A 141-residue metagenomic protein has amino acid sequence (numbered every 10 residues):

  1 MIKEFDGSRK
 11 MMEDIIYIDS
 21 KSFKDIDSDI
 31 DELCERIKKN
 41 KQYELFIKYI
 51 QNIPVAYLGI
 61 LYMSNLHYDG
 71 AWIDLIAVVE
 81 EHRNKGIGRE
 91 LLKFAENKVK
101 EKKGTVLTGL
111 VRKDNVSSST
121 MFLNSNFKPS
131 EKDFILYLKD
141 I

Functional and structural regions predicted by a protein language model:
E4-D69, D74: Acetyl-CoA-dependent GNAT
L33, K113-D114, L136: Conserved beta-strand edge residues that scaffold enzyme active sites
Y68, G86, S117: Residues that form or flank phosphate/diphosphate-binding pockets in enzymes that use nucleotide phosphates
I76-V78, V111: Hydrophobic adenine-recognition pocket in adenosine-nucleotide-binding enzymes
V78, N84-N97, T120-N124: Conserved acetyl-CoA-binding loop-helix of GNAT-fold acetyltransferases
R89, K113-K132: Conserved active-site alpha-helix within GNAT-family acetyltransferase domains
V99-V111: Conserved GNAT acetyl-CoA-binding A-motif
Y137-I141: Short beta-strand-to-coil "C-cap" segments at the C-terminal boundary of structured domains/repeats, marking
